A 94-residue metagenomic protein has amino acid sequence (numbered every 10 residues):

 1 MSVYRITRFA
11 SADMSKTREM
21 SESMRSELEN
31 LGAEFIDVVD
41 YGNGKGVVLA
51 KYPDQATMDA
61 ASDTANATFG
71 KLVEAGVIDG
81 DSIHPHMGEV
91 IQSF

Functional and structural regions predicted by a protein language model:
M1-T68, E74-F94: Short S/T/G/P-rich N-terminal loop/turn motif that feeds into the first structured element of a domain
